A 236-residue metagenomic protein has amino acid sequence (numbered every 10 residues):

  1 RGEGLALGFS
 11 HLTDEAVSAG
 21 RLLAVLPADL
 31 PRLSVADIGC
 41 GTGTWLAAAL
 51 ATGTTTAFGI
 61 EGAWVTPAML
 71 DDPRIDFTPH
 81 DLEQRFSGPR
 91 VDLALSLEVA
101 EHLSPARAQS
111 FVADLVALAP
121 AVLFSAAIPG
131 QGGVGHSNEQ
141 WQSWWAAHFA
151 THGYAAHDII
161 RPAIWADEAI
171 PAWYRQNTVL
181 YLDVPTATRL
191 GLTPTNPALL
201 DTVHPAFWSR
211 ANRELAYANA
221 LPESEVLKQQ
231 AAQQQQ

Functional and structural regions predicted by a protein language model:
R1-L95, A106-L118, G132, H136-W144 (+2 more regions): Conserved N-terminal segment of class I S-adenosyl-L-methionine
A49-L50, F149, Y154: Hydrophobic alpha-helical packing residues
V99: Hydrophobic adenine-recognition pocket in adenosine-nucleotide-binding enzymes
H102-L103: A short His-aromatic
A119-P129: Conserved beta-strand signature within the Rossmann-like core of class I S-adenosyl-L-methionine
